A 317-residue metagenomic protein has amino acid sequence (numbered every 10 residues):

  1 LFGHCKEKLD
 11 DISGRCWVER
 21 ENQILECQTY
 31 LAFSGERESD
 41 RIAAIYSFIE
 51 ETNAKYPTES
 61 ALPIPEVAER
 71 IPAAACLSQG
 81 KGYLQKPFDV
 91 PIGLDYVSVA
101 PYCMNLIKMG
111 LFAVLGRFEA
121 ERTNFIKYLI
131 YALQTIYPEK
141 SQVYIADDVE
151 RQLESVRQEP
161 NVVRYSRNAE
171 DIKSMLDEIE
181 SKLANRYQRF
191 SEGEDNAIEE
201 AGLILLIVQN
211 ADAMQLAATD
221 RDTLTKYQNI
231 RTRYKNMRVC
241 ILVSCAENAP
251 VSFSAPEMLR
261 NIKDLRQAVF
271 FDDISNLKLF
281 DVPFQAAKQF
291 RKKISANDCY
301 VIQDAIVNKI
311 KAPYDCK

Functional and structural regions predicted by a protein language model:
L1-R41, S166, Q228-R233, L242-C316: Conserved ATP-driven motor cores of ASCE-family P-loop NTPases powering translocation/secretion/packaging/pilus
K6-E7, Q23, A32-G35, S47-P57 (+6 more regions): Non-catalytic alpha-helical coupling and interface elements of nucleotide-dependent molecular machines and regulators
C16-K108, C299-K317: AAA+ P-loop ATPase motor domain of ring mechanoenzymes
S78-V269, D273-N276, R291, K317: P-loop NTPase catalytic phosphate-binding loop
